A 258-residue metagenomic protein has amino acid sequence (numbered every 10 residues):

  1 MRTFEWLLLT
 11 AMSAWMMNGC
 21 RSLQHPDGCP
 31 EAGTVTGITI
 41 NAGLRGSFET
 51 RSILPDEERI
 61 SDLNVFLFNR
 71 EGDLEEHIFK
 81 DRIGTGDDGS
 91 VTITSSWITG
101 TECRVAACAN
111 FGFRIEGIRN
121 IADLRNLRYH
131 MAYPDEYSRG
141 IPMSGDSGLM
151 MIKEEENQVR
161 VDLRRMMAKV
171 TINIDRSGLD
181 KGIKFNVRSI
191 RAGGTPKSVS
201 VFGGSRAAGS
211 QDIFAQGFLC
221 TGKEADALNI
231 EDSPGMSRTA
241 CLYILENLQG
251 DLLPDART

Functional and structural regions predicted by a protein language model:
M1-N18: Sec-dependent bacterial lipoprotein signal peptides
M17-G43, R160, I172: Bacterial Sec-dependent N-terminal signal peptides
G33, E58-I60, G100, L163-M167: Short, surface-exposed loop/turn motifs at beta-strand boundaries within globular domains
S52-R119, N173, G178-T258: Tryptophan-paired
K80-T85, F113-Q158: Structured interaction patches on ligand/partner-binding surfaces of diverse proteins
I93-T94, N157-V161: Catalytic micro-motifs at enzyme active sites that drive phosphoryl/nucleotidyl and oxygen chemistry
V161-L179: Surface-exposed interaction/gating patches
